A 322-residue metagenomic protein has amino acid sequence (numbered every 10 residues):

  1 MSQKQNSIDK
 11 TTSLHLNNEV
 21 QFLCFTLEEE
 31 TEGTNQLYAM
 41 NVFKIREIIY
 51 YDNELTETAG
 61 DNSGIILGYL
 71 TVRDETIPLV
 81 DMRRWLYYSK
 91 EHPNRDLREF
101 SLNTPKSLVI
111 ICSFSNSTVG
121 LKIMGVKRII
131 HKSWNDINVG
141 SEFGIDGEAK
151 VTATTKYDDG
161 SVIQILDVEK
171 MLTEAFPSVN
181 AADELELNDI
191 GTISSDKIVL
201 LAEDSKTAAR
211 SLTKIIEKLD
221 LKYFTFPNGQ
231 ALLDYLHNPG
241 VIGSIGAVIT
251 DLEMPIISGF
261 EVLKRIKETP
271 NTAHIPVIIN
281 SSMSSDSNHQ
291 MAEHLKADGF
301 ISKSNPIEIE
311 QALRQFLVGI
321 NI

Functional and structural regions predicted by a protein language model:
S2-Y157, V162: Conserved secondary-structure micro-motifs at functional edges
S195-T207, L212-I216, V248: Conserved acidic segment of CheY-like receiver
K206-A231, L295: Two-component/phosphorelay signaling modules centered on CheY-like receiver
T225-A247: Acidic, metal-coordinating helix/loop segments flanking the phosphotransfer/catalytic sites of two-component signaling
N228, S258-E261: Acidic catalytic/metal-coordinating carboxylates
P255, S285: The feature encodes the CheY-like receiver
F260-A273: Short amphipathic alpha-helix used as the core "switch/output" element in two-component signaling
I278-N280: Hydrophobic/aromatic residues positioned on beta-strands within the core alpha/beta folds
